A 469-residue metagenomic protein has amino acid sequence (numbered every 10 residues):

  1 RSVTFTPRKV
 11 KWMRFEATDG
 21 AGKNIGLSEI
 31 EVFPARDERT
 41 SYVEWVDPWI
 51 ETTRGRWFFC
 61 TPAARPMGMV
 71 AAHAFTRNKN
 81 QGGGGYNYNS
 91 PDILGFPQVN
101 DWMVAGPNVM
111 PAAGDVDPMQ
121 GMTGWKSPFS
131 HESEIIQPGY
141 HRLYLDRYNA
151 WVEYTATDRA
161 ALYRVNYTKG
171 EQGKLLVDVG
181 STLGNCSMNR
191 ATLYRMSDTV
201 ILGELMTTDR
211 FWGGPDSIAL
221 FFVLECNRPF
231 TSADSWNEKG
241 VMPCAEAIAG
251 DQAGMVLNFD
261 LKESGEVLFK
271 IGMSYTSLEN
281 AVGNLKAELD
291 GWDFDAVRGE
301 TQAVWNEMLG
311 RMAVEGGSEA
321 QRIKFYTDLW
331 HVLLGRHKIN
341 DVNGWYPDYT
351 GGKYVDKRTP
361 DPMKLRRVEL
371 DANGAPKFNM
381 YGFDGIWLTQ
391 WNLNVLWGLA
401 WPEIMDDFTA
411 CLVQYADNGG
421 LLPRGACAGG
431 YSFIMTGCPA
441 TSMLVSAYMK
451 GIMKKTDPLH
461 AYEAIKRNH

Functional and structural regions predicted by a protein language model:
R1-T40: Aromatic, loop-rich ligand-recognition surfaces of beta-strand-rich domains
A35-H469: Accessory carbohydrate-recognition regions in carbohydrate-active enzymes
